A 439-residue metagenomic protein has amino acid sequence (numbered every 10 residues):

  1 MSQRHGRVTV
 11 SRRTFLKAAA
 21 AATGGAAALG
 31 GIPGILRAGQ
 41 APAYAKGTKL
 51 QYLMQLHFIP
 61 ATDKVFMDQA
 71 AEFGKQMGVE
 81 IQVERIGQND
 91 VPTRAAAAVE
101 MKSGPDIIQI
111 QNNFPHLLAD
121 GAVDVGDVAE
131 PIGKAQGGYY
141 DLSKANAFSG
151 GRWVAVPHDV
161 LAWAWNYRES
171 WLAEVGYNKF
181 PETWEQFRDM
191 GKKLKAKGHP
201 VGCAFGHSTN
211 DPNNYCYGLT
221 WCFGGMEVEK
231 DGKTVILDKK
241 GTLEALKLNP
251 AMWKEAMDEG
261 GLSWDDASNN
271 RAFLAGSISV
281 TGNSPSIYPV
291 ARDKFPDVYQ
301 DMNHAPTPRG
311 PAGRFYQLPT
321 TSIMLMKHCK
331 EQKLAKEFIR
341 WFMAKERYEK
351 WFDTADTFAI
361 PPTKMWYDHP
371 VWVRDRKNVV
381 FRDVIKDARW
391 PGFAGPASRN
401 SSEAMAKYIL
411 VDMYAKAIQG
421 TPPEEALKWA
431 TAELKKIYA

Functional and structural regions predicted by a protein language model:
M1-T14: N-terminal secretory signal peptides
I32, S149-H158, W163, R188-V235 (+2 more regions): Extracytoplasmic/periplasmic solute-binding protein
A43-A45, G126-Y139, H207, G225-E244 (+4 more regions): Short, solvent-exposed loop/beta-turn-alpha elements that line the ligand-binding surface or hinge of extracytoplasmic
Y44, E80-I81, D120, A173 (+1 more regions): Conserved C-terminal helix/tail region of periplasmic/extracytoplasmic solute-binding proteins
Y44, K49, G137-A145, M302-A305 (+2 more regions): Long, aromatic- and glycine/proline-rich binding clefts that accommodate carbohydrate-like moieties
Y44, Q111-A164, R188, Y215 (+3 more regions): Hinge/lid segment of periplasmic solute-binding proteins
D68, E72-Y139, F148, S170-E182 (+5 more regions): Extracytoplasmic "Venus flytrap"/periplasmic binding protein-like
M190-K193, G232-L262, T307: Glycine-centered hinge/linker elements that transmit conformational signals in sensory and ligand-binding systems
